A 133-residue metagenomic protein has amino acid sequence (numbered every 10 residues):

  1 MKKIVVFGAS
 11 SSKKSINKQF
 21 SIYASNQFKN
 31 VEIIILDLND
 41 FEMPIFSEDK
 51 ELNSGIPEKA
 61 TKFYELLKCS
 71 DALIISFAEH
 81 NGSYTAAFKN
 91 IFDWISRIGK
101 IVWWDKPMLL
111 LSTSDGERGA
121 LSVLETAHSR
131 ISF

Functional and structural regions predicted by a protein language model:
M1-I98: N-terminal beta1-alpha1-beta2 submodule of the flavodoxin-like/Rossmannoid cofactor-binding fold
K3-I4, K100, L111-S114: Short, flexible coil/turn micro-motifs enriched in small/turn-prone residues
D93-K100, S129-F133: Short, intrinsically disordered, mixed-charge
W104-F133: Short, glycine-/small-residue-rich phosphate/pyrophosphate-handling segment
